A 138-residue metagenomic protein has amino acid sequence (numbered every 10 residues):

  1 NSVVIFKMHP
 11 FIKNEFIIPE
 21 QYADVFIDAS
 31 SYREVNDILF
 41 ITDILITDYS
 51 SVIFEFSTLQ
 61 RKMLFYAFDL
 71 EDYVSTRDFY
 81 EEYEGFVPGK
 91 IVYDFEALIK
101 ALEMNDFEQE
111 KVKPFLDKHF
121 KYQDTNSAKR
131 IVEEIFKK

Functional and structural regions predicted by a protein language model:
N1-S30: Catalytic donor nucleotide-activated moiety binding site of glycosyltransferases and closely related
V4, I46, F56, L98 (+1 more regions): Hydrophobic, well-ordered secondary-structure elements that form the walls of internal hydrophobic environments
I5, I27, I44-I46, L64 (+1 more regions): Hydrophobic/aromatic beta-strand patches that form the interior of the parallel beta-sheet core in alpha/beta enzyme
I17-D24, S51-H119: Catalytic binding pocket for nucleotide-activated donors in carbohydrate/polymer assembly enzymes
R33-I41: Short acidic alpha-helix that forms the nucleotide-activated donor recognition element in Leloir-type transferases
F40-S50: Acidic donor-binding loop of glycosyltransferase active sites
Q123-K138: C-terminal alpha-helical cap of glycosyltransferases
